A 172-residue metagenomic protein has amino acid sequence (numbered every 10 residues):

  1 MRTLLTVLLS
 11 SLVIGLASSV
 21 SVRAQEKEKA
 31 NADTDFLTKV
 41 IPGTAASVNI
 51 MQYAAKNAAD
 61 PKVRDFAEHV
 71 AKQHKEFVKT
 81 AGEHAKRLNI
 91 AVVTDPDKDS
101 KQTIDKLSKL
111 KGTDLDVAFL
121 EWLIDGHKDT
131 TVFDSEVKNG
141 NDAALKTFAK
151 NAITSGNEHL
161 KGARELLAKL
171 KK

Functional and structural regions predicted by a protein language model:
R2-L8, G15-K172: His/Met- and acidic-residue-enriched segments that coordinate or traffic transition-metal cofactors and support
